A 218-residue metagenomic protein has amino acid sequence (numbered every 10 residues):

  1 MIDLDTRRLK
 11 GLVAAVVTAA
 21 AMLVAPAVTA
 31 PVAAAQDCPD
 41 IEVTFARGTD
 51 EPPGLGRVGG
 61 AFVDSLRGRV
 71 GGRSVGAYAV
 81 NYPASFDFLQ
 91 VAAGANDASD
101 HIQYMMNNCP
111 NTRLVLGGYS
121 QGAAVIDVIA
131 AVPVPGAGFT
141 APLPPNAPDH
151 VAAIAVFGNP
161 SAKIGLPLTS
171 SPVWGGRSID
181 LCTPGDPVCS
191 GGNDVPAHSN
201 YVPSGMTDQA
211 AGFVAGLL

Functional and structural regions predicted by a protein language model:
M1-A35: Secretory targeting and sorting signals
V13, L23-V24, M106, P110 (+2 more regions): Generic detector of short alpha-helix boundary/capping microenvironments and adjacent low-complexity segments
L23, R73-V75, A137, G176-S178 (+1 more regions): Generic preference for hydrophobic/aromatic residues in regular secondary structure cores
Q36-R113, P184-G216: Active-site catalytic motif of lipid deacylating hydrolases and related acyltransferases
N96-G117, Q121-G175, I179, V188: Serine-dependent carboxylesterase/thioesterase catalytic core of lipase-like alpha/beta-hydrolase/SGNH enzymes
